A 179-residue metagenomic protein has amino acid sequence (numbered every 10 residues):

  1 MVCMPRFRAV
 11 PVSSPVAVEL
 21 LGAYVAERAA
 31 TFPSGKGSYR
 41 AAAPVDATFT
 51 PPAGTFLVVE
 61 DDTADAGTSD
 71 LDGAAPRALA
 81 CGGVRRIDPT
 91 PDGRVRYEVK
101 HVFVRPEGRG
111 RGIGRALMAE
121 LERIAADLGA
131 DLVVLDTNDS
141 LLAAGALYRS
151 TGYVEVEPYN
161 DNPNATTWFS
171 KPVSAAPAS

Functional and structural regions predicted by a protein language model:
M1-C3: Short, Lys/Arg-enriched N-terminal segments with co-localized hydrophobic residues within the first ~10-30 amino acids
P5-K100, R105-P106, M118-E120, I124 (+2 more regions): Acetyl-CoA-dependent GNAT
P106-R109, D131-A144, N160-T166: Conserved beta-strand-loop-alpha-helix junction that forms the acyl-donor binding cleft
R111, R115, A119: Residues forming the Rossmann-fold NAD(P)(H) cofactor-binding site
M118, I124-T137: Conserved GNAT acetyl-CoA-binding A-motif
Y148, Y153: Conserved active-site tyrosine of GNAT-family acetyltransferases
T167-S179: Terminal substrate-recognition subdomain of acyl/acetyltransferases
